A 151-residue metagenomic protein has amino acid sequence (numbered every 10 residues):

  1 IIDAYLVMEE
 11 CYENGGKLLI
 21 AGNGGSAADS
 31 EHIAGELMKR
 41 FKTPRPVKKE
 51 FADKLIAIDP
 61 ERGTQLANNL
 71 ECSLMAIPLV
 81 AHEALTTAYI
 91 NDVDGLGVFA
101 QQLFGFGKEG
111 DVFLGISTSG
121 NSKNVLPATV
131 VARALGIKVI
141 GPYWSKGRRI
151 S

Functional and structural regions predicted by a protein language model:
I1-D3: An N-terminal, well-structured beta->alpha segment
E9, F104, L126-V130: Alpha-helical segments flanking ligand/cofactor-binding loops in enzyme cores
E10-F106: Glycine-rich, small/polar surface segments that engage phosphate groups of diverse ligands
G15-G16, G110, R133-G136: Glycine-centered short loops/turns at secondary-structure junctions
N23, A81, T118, W144-S145: Cofactor-binding loop segments of dinucleotide-utilizing enzymes, especially the Rossmann-like FAD- and NAD(P)+-binding
E109-I116: Well-ordered alpha/beta subsegment
G141-S151: Short, glycine/polar-rich helix-capping loops at beta-to-alpha or helix-loop-helix junctions that flank or form
